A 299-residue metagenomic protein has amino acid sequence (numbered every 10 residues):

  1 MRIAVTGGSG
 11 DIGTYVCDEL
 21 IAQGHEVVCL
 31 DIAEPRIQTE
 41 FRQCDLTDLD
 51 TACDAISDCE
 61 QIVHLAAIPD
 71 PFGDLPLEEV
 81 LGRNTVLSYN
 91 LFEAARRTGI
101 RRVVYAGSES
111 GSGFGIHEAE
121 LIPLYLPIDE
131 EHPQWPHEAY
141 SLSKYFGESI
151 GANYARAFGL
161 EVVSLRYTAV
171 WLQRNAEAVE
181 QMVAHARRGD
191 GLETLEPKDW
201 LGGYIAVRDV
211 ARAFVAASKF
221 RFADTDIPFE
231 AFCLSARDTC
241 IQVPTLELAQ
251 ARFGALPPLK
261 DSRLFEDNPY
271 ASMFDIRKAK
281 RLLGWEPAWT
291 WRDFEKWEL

Functional and structural regions predicted by a protein language model:
R2, L81, Y270-L282, E286-L299: Amphipathic terminal alpha-helices
I3-Q23: N-terminal Rossmann NAD(P)H-binding glycine-rich loop of SDR-like oxidoreductase domains
R36, C44-R83: NAD(P)H-binding glycine-rich loop region in Rossmannoid oxidoreductase-like domains and their noncatalytic homologs
I62, L75-V104: NAD(P)-cofactor binding segment of oxidoreductase domains
G82, E118-V162: Catalytic helix-loop patch of NAD(P)-dependent Rossmann-fold dehydrogenases
N90-H137: Conserved Rossmann-fold NAD(P)-dependent oxidoreductase catalytic core, especially the SDR/UDP-sugar
E118-P123, A152-D209: NAD(P)-dependent short-chain dehydrogenase/reductase
A211-Y270, I276, R281: Mid/C-terminal beta-alpha module of Rossmann-like enzyme folds, strongest in SDR-family dehydrogenases/epimerases
